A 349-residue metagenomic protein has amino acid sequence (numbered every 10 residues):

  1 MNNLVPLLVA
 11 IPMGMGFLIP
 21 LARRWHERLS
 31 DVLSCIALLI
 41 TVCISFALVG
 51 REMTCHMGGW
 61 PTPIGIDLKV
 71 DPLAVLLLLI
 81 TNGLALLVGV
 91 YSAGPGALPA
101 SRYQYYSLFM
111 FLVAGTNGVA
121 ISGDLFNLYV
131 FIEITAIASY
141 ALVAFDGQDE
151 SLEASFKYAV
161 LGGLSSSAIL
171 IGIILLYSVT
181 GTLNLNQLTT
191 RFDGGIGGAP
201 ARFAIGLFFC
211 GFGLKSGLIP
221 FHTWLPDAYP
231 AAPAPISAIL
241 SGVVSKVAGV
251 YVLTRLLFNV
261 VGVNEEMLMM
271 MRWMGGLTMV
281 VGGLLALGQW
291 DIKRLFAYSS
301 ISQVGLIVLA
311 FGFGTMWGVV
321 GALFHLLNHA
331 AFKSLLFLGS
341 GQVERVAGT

Functional and structural regions predicted by a protein language model:
M1-L7, G14-S107, N186-T190: Transmembrane helix-loop-helix hairpins at membrane boundaries of multipass inner-membrane proteins
V5-L8, P12, F17-P20, F111 (+3 more regions): Proline-rich low-complexity regions
A10-W25, I137-L152: Cytoplasmic juxtamembrane interface segments
L38-R51, L112-G115, S245-V247, Y251: A generic, lipid-embedded transmembrane alpha helix
L87-Y103, V113-F126, S139-T349: Hydrophobic transmembrane alpha-helices and their helix-loop junctions in integral membrane proteins
E133: Short phosphate-coordinating micro-motif centered on Lys-Gly-acidic
